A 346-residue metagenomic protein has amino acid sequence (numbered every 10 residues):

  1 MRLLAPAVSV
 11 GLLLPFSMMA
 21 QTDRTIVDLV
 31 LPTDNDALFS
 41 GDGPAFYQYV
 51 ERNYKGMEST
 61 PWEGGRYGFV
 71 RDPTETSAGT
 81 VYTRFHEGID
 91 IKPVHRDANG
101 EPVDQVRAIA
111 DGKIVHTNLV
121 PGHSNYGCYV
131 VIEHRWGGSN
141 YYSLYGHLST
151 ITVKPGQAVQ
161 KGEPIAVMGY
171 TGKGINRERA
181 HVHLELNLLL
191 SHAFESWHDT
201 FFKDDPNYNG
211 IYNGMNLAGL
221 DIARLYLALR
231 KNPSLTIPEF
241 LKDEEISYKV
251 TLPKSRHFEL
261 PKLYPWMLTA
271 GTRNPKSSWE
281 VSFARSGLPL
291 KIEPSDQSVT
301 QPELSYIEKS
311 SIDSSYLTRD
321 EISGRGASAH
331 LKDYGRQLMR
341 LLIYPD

Functional and structural regions predicted by a protein language model:
M1-A5: Positively charged n-region of N-terminal signal peptides that target proteins for export
P6-P15: Bacterial N-terminal signal peptides
F16-A20: Sec/Tat signal peptide C-region and signal peptidase I cleavage site
T22-N53, M57-G65, K154, R179 (+1 more regions): Acidic, glycine-rich catalytic/binding loops that coordinate metals and/or anionic ligands
G64-R107: Short glycine/threonine/proline-enriched tight-turn/helix- or strand-capping micro-motif at secondary-structure
E101-V103, R107-S149, R177-H183: Zn2+-dependent peptidoglycan hydrolase active-site motif and core
Q105-T117, V153-M168: Short, well-structured beta-strand-loop connectors
Y129-I132, Q160-G174: Short hydrophobic beta/alpha edge segments that flank linear recognition/processing sites
